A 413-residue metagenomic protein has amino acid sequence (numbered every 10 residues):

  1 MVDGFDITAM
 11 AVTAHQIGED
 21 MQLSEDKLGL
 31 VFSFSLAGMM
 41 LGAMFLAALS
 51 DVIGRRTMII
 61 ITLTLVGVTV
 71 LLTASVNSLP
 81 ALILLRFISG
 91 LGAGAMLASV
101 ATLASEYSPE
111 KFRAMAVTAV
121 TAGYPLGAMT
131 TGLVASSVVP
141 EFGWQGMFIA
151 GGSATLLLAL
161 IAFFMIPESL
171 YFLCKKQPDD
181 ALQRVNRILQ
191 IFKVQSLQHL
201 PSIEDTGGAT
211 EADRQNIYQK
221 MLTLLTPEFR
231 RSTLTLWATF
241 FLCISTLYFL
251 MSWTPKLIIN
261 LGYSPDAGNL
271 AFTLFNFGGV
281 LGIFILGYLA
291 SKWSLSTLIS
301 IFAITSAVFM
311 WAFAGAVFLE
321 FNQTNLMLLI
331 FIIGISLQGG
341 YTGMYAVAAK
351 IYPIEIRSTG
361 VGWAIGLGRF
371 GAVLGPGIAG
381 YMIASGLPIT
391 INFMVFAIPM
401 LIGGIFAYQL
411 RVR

Functional and structural regions predicted by a protein language model:
M1-E25, L250-T254: Extracytoplasmic
Q22, G54, S75-A81, G92 (+2 more regions): Helix-breaking motifs and short loop linkers at transmembrane-helix boundaries and internal kinks in secondary membrane
L41-L79: Conserved MFS/SLC helix-loop-helix module at the cytosolic interface between two early adjacent transmembrane helices
T64-N77, T305-L319: C-terminal ends and interior cores of transmembrane alpha-helices in multi-pass membrane transporters/permeases
L65, T69, P80-I88, T324-I332: Paired small-residue
L85-A122: Cytoplasmic helix-loop-helix junction between adjacent transmembrane helices in 12-TM secondary transporters
I166-F229: Intracellular cytosolic loops and amphipathic helices of Major Facilitator Superfamily
L225-I283: Extracytoplasmic gate region of multi-pass secondary transporters
